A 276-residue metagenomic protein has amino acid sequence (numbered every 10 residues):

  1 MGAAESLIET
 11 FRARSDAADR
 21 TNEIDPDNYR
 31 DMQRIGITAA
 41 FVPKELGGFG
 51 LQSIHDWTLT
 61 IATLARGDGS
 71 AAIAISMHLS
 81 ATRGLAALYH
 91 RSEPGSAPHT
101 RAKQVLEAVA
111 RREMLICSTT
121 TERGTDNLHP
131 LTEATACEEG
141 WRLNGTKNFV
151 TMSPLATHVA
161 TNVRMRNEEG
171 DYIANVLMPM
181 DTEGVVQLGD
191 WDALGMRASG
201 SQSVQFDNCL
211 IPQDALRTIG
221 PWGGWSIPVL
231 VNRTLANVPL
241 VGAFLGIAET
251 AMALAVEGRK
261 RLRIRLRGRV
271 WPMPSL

Functional and structural regions predicted by a protein language model:
M1-E45, F49-L59, V241-L276: Alpha-helical interface subdomain recognition
P26, Q33, A40-K147, T151: Glycine-rich flavin
Y89-H90, C137-E138, R164-E168, M180-E183 (+1 more regions): Short loop segments at secondary-structure junctions
E107-V109, T151, N167-E168, L194-R197: A general structural signal for short secondary-structure junctions and capping/turn motifs
M114, L128-P130, L155-T157, Y172 (+3 more regions): A generic structural signal for well-ordered coil/turn residues at beta-strand boundaries that shape enzyme active-site
E138-R142, H158, S201: A generic structural signal for beta-strand entry/edge sites
T146-Q187: A short core secondary-structure module
A193-L276: Glycine-rich beta->alpha junctions and the first turn(s) of the following alpha-helix
